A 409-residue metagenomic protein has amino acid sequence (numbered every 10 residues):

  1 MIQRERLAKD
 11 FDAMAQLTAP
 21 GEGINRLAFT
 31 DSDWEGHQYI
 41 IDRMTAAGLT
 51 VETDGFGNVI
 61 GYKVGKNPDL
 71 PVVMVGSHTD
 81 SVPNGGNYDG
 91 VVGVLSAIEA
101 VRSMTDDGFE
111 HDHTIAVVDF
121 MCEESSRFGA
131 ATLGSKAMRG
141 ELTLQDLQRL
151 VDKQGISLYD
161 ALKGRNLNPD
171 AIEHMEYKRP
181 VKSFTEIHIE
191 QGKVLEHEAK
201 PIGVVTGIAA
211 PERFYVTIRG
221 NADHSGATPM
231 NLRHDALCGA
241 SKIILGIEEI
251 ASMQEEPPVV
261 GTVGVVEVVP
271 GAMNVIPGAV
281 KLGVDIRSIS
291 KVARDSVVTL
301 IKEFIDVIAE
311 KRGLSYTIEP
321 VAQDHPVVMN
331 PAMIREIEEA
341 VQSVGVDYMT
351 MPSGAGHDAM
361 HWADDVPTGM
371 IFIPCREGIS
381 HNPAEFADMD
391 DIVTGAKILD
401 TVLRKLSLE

Functional and structural regions predicted by a protein language model:
M1-I24, V64, V275-I276: N-terminal hydrophobic or amphipathic helices/low-complexity stretches enriched in small/hydrophobic/Pro/Gly
L7-L17, G76-S77, Y348-I398: Zn-dependent metallopeptidase/amidohydrolase metal-coordination segment
A19-V64: A non-catalytic alpha/beta surface segment that caps or lines the substrate-entry region of metallo-dependent hydrolase
A28-F29, T262-G271, D285-S290, S315-I334 (+1 more regions): A short beta-alpha structural unit
R43, A47, V59-V92, H224: Catalytic-core environment of secreted peptidases
T105-S125, E255-G261: Short helix-loop-beta-strand segments that form the rim/entrance of peptidase-like active sites
E123, G129-K291: Midchain, well-structured core segments that form catalytic/ion-binding scaffolds
I208, H224, T228-M253, V298 (+2 more regions): His/Asp/Glu-rich mid-to-C-terminal helical/loop segments that flank catalytic regions of hydrolases
